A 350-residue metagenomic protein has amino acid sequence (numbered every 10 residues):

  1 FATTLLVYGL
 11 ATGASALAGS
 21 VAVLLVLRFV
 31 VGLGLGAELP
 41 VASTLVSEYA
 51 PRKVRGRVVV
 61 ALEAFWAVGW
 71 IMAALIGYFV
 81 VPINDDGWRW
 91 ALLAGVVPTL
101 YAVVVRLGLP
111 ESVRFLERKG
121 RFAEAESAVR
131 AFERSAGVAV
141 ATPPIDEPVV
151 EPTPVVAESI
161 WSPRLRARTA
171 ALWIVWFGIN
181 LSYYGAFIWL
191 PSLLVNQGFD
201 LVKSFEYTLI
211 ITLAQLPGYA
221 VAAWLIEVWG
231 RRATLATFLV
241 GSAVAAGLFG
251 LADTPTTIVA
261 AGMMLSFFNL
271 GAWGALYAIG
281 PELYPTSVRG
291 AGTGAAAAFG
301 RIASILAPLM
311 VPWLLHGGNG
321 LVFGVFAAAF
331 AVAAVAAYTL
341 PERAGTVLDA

Functional and structural regions predicted by a protein language model:
F1-A350: Transmembrane-helix signature of 12-pass secondary carriers
